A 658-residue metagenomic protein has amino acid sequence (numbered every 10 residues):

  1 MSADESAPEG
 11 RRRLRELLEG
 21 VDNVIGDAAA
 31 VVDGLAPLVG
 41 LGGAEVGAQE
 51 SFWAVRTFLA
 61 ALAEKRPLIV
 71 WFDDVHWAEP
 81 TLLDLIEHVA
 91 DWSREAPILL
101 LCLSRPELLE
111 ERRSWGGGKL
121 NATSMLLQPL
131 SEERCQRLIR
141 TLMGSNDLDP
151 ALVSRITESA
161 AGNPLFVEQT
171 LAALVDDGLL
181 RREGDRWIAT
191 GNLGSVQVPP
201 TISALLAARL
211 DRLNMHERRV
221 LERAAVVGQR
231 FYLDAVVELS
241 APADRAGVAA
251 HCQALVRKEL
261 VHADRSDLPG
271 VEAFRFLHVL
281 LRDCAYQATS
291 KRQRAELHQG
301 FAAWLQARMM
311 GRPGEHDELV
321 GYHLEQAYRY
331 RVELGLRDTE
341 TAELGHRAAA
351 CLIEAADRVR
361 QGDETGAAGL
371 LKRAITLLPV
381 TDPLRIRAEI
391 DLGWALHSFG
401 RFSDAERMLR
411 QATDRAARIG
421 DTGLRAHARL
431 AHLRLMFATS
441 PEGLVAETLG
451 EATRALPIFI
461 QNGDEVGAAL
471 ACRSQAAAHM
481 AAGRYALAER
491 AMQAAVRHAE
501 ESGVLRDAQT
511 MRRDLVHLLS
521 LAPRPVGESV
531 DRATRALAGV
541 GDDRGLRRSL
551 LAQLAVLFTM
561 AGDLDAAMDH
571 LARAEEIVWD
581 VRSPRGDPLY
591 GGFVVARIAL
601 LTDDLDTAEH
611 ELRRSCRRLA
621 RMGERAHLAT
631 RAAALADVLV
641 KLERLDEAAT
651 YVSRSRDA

Functional and structural regions predicted by a protein language model:
M1, L100, A122-P129, E133-G369 (+1 more regions): Short secondary-structure boundary elements
M1-I69, P97, R113-M125, L130-N146 (+5 more regions): Conserved Walker-type P-loop NTP-binding/catalytic site
G10, T81-L85, S104, L108: Helical "lid/switch" subdomain of P-loop NTPase nucleotide-binding domains
L62-L82: Conserved P-loop NTPase "ATPase switch" module shared by AAA+ and STAND
W71, L99-S104: Structural recognition of the conserved hydrophobic beta-strand(s) that form the central parallel beta-sheet of P-loop
H262-A263, C284-Q461, V466, A477-R490 (+5 more regions): Inter-helical turn/loop elements of alpha-helical hairpins
A303-A307, A356, R373-T376, R410-D421 (+6 more regions): Amphipathic alpha-helical segments of tetratricopeptide repeats
Y322, A350, R387, R425-R429 (+8 more regions): Residue register of alpha-helical TPR repeats
